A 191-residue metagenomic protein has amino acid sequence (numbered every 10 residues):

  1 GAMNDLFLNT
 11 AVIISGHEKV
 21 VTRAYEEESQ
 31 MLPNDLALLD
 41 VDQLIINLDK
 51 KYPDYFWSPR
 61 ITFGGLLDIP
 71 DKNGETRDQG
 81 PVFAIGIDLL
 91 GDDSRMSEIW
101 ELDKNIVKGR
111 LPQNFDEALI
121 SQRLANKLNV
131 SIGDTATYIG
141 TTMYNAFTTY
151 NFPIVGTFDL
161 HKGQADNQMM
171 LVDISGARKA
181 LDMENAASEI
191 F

Functional and structural regions predicted by a protein language model:
G1-V20: Alpha-helical transmembrane segments
R23, E27, P33-N185: A structural signal for hydrophobic secondary-structure junctions, strongest on transmembrane helix-loop-helix units
S188-I190: Extracytoplasmic/periplasmic membrane-proximal domains and adjacent transmembrane bundles of envelope biogenesis
